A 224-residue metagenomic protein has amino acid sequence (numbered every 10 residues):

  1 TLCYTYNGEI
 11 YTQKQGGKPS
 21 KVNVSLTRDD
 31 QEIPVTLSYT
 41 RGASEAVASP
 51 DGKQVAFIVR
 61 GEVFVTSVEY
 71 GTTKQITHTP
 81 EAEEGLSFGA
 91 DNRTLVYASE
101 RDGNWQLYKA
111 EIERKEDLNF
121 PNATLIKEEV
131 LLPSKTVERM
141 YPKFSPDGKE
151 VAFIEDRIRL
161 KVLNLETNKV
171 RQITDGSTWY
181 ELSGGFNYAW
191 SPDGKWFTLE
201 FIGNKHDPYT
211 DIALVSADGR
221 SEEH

Functional and structural regions predicted by a protein language model:
T1-K18, T27-E32, Y39, K53-F64 (+7 more regions): A flexible loop/linker signature enriched in serine peptidases of the S9 family
S38-V47, G185-A189: Signature of short aromatic-glycine-proline-rich micro-motifs recurring in repeat-based ectodomains
G42-A46, P142-K143, E200-F201: Repeat-blade elements of multi-bladed beta-propeller folds
D51-K53, D91-R93, D147-K149, D193-K195: Short coil/turn segments that connect the beta-strands within blades of beta-propeller domains
L125-L131: Asp-box/WD-like beta-propeller blade repeats and closely related beta-sheet repeat scaffolds
E223-H224: Conserved small/polar residues in nucleotide/adenosyl-binding loops
